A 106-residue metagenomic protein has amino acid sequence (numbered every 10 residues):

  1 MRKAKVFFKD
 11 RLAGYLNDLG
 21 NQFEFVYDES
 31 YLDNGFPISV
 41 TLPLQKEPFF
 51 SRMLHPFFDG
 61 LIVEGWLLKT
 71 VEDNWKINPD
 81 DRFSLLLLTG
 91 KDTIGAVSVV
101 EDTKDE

Functional and structural regions predicted by a protein language model:
M1-E106: Phosphate/dinucleotide-binding and metal-coordinating scaffold of catalytic cores in nucleotide-dependent enzymes
